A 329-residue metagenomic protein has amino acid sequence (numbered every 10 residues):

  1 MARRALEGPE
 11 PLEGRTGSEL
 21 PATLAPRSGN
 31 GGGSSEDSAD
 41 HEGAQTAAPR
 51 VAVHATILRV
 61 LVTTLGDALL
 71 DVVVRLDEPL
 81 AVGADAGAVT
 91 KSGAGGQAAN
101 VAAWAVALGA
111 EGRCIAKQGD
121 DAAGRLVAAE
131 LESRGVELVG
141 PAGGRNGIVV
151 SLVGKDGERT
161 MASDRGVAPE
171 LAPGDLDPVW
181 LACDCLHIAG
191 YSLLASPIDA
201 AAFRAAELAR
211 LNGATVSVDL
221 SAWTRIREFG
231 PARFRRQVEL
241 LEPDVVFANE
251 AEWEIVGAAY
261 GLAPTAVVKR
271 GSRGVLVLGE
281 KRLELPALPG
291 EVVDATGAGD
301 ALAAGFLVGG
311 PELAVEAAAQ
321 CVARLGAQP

Functional and structural regions predicted by a protein language model:
M1-E19: N-terminal helix-forming leader/targeting segments
R3-R4, R15, R27, R50 (+1 more regions): Basic polycationic patches enriched in arginine
S18-E42: Polybasic, low-complexity intrinsically disordered segments
T23, V53-I57: Short, positively charged and aromatic/hydrophobic N-terminal segments
T56-I115, A122-A129, V149, P289-V292: Glycine-rich phosphate/adenosyl-contacting loop at the front of the ribokinase-like
I57-A68, A129-P141, V153-L283: Ribokinase/PfkB-type carbohydrate-kinase core domain
A107, T265, P286-P329: Conserved post-catalytic alpha-helical subdomain immediately downstream of the catalytic base and nucleotide-binding
